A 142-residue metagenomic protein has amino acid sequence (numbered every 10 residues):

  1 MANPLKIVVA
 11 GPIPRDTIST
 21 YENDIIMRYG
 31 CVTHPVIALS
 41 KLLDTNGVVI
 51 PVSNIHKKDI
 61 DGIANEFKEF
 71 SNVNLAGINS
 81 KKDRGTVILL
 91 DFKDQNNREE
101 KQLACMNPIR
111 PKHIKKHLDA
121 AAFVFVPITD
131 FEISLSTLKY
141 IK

Functional and structural regions predicted by a protein language model:
N3-P4, R15-I26, K41-V126, Y140: Conserved N-terminal subdomain of the carbohydrate kinase-like
G11-I13: Active-site metal-binding loops of divalent metal-dependent hydrolases
T17, F131-L135: Short, well-ordered, mixed-charge alpha-helical segments that flank or form enzyme active sites
Y29: Short-chain dehydrogenase/reductase
V32-A38: Short amphipathic alpha-helix
H34, G62, S136: Short Gly/charged-rich anion-binding patches and loops
S134-K142: Glycosyltransferases and closely related glycan-assembly transferases that use nucleotide-activated donors
